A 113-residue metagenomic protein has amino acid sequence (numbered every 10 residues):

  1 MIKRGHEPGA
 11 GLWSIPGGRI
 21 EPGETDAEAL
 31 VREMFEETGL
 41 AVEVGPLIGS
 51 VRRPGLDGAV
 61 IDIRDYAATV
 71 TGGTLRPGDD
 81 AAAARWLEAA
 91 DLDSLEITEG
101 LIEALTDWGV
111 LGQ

Functional and structural regions predicted by a protein language model:
M1-W13, V42, P46, A68: N-terminal strand-loop-strand
I2, L30, M34, A84: Hydrophobic pocket/interface hotspot
I2-G5, G18, T69, D80 (+1 more regions): Generic beta-structure capping elements
P8-W13, R76-Q113: Nudix hydrolase/Nudix homology domain
A10, G17-T25, L56-D57, I61 (+2 more regions): Residues at secondary-structure transition points
I15-I48: The catalytic Nudix box helix
V51-T74, R85: Active-site-adjacent beta-strand/loop module that shapes the phosphate/pyrophosphate-binding cleft
